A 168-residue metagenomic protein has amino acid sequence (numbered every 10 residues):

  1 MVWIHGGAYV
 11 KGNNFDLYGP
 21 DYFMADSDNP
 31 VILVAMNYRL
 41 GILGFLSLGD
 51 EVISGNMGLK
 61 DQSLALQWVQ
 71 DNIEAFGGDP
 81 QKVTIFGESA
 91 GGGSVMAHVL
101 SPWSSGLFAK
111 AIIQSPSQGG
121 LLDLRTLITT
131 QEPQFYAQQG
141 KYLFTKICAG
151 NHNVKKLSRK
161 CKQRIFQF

Functional and structural regions predicted by a protein language model:
M1-N151: Serine-hydrolase-like catalytic core of hydrolytic proteins
G140, N151-F168: Eukaryotic endomembrane system proteins
